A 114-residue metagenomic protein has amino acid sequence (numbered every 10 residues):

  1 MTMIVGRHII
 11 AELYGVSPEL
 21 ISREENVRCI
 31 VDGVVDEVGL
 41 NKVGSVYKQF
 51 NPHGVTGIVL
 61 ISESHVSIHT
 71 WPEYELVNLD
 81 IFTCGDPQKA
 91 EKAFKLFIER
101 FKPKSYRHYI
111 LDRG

Functional and structural regions predicted by a protein language model:
M1-G114: Polybasic/polar functional segments that serve as interface/processing modules
